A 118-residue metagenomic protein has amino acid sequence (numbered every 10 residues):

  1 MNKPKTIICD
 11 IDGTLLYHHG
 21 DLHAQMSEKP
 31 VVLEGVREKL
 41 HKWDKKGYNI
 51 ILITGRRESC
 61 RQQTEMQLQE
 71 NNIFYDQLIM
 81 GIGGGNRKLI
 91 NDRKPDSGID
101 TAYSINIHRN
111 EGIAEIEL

Functional and structural regions predicted by a protein language model:
M1-L118: HAD-like aspartate-dependent phosphatase fold
